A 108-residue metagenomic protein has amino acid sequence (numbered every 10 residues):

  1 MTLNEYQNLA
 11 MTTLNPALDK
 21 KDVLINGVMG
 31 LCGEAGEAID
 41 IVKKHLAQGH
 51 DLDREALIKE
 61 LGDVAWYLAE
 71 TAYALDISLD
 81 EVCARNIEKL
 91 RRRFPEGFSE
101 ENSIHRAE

Functional and structural regions predicted by a protein language model:
M1-L61, A65-E108: Flexible "arm" and connector segments at domain edges
